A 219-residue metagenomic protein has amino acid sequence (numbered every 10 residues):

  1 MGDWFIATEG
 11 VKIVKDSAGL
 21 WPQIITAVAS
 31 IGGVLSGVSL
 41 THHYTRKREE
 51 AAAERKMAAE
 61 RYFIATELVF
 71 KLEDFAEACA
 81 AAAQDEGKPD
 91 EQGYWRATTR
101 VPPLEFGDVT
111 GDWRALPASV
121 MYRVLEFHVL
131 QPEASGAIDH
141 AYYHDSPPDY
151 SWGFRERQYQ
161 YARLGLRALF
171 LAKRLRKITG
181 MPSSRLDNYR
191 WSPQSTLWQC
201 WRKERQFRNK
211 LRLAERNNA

Functional and structural regions predicted by a protein language model:
M1-A52: Membrane-embedded hydrophobic alpha-helical segments
G2-V11, R55-F63, D90-D108: Short, charge-rich amphipathic segments
S30, V34, Y62, A162-G165 (+1 more regions): Hydrophobic alpha-helical segments
T41, T45-A52, A59, L104 (+3 more regions): General secondary-structure edge motif
R48-E73: Juxtamembrane membrane-water interface segments immediately C-terminal to a transmembrane helix
V69, A76, A80-A219: Interfacial alpha-helical end/capping and short helix-turn segments at domain and membrane boundaries
